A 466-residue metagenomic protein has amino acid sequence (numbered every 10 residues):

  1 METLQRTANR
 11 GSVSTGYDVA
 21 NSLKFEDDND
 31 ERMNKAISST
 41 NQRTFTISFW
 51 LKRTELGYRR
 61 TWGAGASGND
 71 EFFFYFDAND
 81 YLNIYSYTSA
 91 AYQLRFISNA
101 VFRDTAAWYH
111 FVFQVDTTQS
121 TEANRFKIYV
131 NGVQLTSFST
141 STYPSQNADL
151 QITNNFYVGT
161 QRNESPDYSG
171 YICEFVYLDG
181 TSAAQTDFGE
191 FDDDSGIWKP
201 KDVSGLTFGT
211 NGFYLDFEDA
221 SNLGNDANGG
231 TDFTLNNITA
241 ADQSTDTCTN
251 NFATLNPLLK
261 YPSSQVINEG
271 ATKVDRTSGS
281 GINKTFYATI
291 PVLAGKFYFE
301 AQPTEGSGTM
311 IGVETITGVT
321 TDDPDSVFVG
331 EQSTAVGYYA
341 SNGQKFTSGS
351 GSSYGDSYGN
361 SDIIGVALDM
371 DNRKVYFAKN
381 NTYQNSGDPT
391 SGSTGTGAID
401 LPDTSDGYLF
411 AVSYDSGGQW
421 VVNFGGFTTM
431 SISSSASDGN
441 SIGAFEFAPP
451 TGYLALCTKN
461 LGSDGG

Functional and structural regions predicted by a protein language model:
M1-R43, Y81, Y87-Y92, I152-V158 (+1 more regions): Low-complexity, glycine/proline/serine-rich flexible segments
E2-D27, S48-L56, F73-P144, Y338-A340 (+3 more regions): Extracellular glycan-interaction surfaces
E2-N21, D28, S120-E122, T136-S141 (+6 more regions): Extended recognition patches within non-cytosolic domains
E26-F45, L94-R103, Q161-E164, K199-L206 (+2 more regions): Short surface loop/edge beta-strand patches of beta-sandwich-type extracellular domains that form ligand-contact sites
D28-Y85, Q119-E122, T181-T186, V292-A294 (+2 more regions): Extracellular glycan-recognition modules
I47-R53, F111-F113, V158, I172-Y177 (+6 more regions): Short hydrophobic/aromatic patches on beta-strands that form ligand-binding or substrate-lining surfaces
D149-I172: Extracellular glycan-interaction patches encoded by glycine-rich segments
M310-I363: Glycine-aromatic-enriched beta-strand/loop faces of beta-sandwich-type recognition domains, especially lectin-like
